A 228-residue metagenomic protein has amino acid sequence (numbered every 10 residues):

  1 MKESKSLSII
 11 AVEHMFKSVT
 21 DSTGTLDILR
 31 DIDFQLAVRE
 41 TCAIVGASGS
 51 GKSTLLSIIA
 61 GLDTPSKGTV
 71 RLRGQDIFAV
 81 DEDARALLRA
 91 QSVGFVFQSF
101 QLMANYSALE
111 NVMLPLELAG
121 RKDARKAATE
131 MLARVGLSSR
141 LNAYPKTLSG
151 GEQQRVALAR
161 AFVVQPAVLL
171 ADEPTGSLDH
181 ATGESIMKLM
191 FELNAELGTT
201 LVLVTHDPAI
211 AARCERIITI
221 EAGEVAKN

Functional and structural regions predicted by a protein language model:
K2-E3: Pre-NBD coupling/linker segments of ABC/ABC-like ATPases
L7-I220: ABC family nucleotide-binding domain
A222-N228: Conserved switch/coupling elements of ABC/ABC-like ATPase nucleotide-binding domains
